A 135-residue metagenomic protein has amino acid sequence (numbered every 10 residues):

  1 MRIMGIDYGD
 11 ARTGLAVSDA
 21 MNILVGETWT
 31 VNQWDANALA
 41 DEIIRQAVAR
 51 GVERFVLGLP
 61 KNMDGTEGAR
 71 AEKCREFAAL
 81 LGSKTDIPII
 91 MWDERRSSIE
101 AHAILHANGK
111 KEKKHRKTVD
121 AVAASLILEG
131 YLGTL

Functional and structural regions predicted by a protein language model:
R2-I3, D10-L135: Phosphate- and other anionic-substrate recognition elements at nucleic-acid/protein interfaces
